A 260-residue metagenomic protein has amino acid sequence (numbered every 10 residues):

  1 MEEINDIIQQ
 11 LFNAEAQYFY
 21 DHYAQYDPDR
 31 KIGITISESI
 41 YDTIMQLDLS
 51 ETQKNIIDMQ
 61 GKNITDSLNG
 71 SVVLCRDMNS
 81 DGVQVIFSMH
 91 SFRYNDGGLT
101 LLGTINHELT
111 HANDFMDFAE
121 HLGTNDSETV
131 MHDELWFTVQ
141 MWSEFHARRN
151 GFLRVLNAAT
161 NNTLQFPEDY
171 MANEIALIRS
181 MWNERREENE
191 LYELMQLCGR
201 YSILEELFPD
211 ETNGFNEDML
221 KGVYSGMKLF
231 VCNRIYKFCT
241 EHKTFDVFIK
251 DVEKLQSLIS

Functional and structural regions predicted by a protein language model:
M1-R76, K237, V247, L255-S260: A metal-dependent hydrolase signature that marks the N-terminal structural subdomain at the beginning of catalytic folds
Q10-N13, L99, H107, M141-F152: A structural signal for well-ordered alpha-helical segments within the folded catalytic domains of diverse enzymes
E38-I40, M89-R93, T110: Short, flexible loop/turn elements at secondary-structure junctions
I56-L102: Active-site scaffold of zinc-dependent metalloenzymes
G97-D114: Short alpha-helix carrying the canonical HExxH Zn2+-binding catalytic motif
L99-T100, F115-F145: Post-HEXXH active-site segment of zinc metalloproteases
V130-L204: Metalloprotease/metallohydrolase-associated module, dominated by Zn2+-dependent proteases
M171-S260: Pan-zinc metallopeptidase signature
